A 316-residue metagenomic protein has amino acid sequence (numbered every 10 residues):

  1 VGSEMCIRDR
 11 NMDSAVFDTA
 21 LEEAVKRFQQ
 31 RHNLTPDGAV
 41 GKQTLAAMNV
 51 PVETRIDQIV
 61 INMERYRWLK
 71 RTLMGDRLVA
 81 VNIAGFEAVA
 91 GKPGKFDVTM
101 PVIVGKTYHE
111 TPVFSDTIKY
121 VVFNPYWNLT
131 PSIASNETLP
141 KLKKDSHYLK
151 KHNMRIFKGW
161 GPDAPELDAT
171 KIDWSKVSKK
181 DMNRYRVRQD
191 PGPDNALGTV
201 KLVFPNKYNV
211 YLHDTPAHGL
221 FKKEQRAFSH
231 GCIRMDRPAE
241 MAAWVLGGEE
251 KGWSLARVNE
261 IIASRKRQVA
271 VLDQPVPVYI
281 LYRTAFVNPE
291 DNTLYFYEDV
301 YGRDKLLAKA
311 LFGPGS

Functional and structural regions predicted by a protein language model:
S3, R8-T35, K42-S316: Well-ordered beta-sheet/strand-loop patches within structured domains
